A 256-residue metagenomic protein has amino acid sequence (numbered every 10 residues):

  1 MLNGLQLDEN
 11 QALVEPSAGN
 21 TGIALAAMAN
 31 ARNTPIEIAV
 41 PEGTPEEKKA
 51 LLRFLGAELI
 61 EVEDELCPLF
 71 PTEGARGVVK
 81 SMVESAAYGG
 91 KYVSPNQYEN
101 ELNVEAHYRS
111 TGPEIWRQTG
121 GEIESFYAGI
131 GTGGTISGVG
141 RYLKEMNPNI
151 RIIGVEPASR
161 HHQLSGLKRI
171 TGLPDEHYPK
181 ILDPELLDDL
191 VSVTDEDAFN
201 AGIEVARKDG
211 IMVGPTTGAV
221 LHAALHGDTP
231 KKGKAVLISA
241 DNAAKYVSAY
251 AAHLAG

Functional and structural regions predicted by a protein language model:
M1-Q6, I23-P35, R53-F54, G140-N147 (+1 more regions): Alpha-helix C-terminal capping segments
L7-E42, E122-T135, I211, T216-T217 (+1 more regions): A short, small-residue-rich loop immediately preceding and capping a beta-strand
I23-M82, Q163-I181, V247-L254: Active-site-proximal loop->helix
A75-K80, A86, K144-P215, Y250-G256: Active-site/ligand-binding loops adjacent to catalytic centers
A86-I130, P184, E196-M212: Active-site/ligand-binding-proximal alpha/beta "capping" segment
Y98-L102, G131-G134, E156-H161, D195 (+2 more regions): Glycine-rich beta-alpha junction loops
E176, K180, A223-G256: Phosphate-binding loop/pocket of nucleotide- and phosphate-handling active sites
